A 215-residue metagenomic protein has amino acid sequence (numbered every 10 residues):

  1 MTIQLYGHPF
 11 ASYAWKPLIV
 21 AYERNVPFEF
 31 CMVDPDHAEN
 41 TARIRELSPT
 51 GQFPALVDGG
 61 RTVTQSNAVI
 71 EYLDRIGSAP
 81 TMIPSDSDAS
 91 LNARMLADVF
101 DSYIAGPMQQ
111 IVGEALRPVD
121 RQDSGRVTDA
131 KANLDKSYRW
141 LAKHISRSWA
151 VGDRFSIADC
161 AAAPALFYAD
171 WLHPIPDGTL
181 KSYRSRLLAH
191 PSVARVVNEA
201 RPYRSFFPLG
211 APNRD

Functional and structural regions predicted by a protein language model:
M1-R126: GST-like domain detector, emphasizing the conserved glutathione-binding G-site in the N-terminal thioredoxin-like
Y6-H8, Y13-W15, F28, Y72 (+6 more regions): Aromatic side chains
F10, A14-P17, I76, P107 (+4 more regions): Generic alpha-helical secondary structure signal
D34, I157, A200-Y203: Short, solvent-exposed turn/loop segments enriched in Gly/Ser/Thr/Pro and often Arg
A68, S87-D88, R154, N198 (+1 more regions): Short capping/connector residues at structural and topological boundaries
F100-N198: GST-like fold's C-terminal all-alpha helical module
A200-D215: Acidic/histidine-enriched, glycine/proline-rich intrinsically disordered or flexible terminal extensions
